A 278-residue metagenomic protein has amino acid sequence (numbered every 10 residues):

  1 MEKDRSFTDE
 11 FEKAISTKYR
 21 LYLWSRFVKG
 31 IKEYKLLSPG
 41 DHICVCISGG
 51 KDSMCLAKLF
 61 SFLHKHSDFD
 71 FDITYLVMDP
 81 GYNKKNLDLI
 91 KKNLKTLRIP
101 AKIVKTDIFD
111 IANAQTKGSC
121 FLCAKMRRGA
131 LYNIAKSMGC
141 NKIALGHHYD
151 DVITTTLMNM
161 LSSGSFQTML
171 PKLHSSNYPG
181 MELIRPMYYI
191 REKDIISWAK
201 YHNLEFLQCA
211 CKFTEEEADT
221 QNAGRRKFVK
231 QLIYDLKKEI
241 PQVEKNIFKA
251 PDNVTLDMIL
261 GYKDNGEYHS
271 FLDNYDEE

Functional and structural regions predicted by a protein language model:
E2-M158, S162-S165, L170, K193-Y201 (+1 more regions): ATP-dependent adenylation/nucleotidyltransferase module used to activate substrates
I15, Y19, C123, M187 (+2 more regions): Catalytic cores of large soluble enzymes that bind and process phosphate-bearing ligands
F27, M187, F248-P251: Long, contiguous hydrophobic alpha-helical segments, chiefly transmembrane helices and signal peptides
I73, D151-L232: Catalytic subdomain that performs nucleotidyl-dependent activation
D79-G81, D107-F109, S175, Y189 (+2 more regions): Short, solvent-exposed coil/turn elements at secondary-structure transition points
M126-M138, K172-Y178, Q231-A250: Short, basic, helix/turn surface patches
L204-E278: The feature marks non-catalytic terminal segments
